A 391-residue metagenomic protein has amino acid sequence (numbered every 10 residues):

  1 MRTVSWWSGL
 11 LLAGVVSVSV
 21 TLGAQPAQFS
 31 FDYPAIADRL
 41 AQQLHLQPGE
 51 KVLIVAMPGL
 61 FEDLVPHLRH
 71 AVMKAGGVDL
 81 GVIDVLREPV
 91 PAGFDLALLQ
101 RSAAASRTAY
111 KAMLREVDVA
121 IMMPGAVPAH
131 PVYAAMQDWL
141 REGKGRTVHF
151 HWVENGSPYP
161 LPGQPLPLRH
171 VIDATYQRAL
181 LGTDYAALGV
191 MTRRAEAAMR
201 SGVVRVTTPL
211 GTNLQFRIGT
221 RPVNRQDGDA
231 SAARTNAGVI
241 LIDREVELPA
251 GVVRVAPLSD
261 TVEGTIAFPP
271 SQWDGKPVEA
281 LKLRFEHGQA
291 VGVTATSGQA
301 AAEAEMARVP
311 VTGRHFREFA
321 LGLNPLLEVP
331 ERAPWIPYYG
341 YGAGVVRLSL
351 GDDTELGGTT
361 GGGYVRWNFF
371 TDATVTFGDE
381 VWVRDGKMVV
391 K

Functional and structural regions predicted by a protein language model:
M1-L11: Bacterial N-terminal signal peptides that target proteins for export
L11, V20-E263, W273: Active-site bordering "gate/hinge" segments that shape substrate access to catalytic or cofactor-binding pockets
G59-L60, A126-V127, G211, R221-V223 (+7 more regions): Short, glycine-/Ser/Thr-/acidic-enriched flexible segments
A197-M199, D274-P277, T312, Y341 (+1 more regions): Short solvent-exposed loop/turn micro-motifs enriched in small/polar/acidic residues
G202-V204, T212-L214, G251, V262-I266 (+4 more regions): Structural beta-strand/beta-sheet cores of well-ordered domains, especially the beta-sheet scaffolds that support
E263, K276, G292-T359: Dual-mode signal for accessory low-complexity, basic/Gly-rich regions
V278-T294: Active-site and channel-lining beta-strand-loop segments that bind or position nucleotide-derived/phosphorylated
R347-K391: Intrinsically disordered terminal and processing segments
